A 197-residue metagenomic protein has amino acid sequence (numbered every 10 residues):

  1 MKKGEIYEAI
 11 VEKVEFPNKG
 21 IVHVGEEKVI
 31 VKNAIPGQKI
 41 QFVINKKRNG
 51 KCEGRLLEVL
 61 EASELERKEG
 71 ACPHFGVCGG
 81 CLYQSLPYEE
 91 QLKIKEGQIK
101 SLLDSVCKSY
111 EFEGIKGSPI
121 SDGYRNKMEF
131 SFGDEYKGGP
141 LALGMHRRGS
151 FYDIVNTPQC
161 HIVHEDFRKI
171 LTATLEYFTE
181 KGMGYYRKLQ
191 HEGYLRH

Functional and structural regions predicted by a protein language model:
M1-H197: Accessory RNA-recognition modules of RNA-modification enzymes
